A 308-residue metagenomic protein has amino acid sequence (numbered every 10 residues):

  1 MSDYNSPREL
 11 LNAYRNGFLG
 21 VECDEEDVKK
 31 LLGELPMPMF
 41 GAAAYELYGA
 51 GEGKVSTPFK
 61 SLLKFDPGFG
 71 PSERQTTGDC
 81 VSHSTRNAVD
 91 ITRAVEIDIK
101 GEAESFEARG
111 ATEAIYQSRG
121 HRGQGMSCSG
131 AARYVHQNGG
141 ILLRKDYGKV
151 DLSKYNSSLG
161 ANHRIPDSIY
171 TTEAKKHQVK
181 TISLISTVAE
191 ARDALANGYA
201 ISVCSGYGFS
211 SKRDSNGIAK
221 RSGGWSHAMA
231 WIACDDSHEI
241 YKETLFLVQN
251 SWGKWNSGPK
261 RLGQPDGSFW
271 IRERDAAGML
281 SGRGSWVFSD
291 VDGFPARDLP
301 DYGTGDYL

Functional and structural regions predicted by a protein language model:
M1-A103, G123-R144, P300-D301, D306-L308: Structured alpha-helical subdomains that flank or immediately precede key functional sites
Y4-N5, R86-D90, Q117-Q249, K254 (+1 more regions): Predominantly the structural core of cysteine protease catalytic domains
R8, E34, M39-A42, G53 (+7 more regions): Generic detection of intrinsically disordered/low-complexity segments and helix-coil linkers/edges
G101-G120: Acidic helix-start/capping segments at beta-turn-to-alpha-helix junctions
